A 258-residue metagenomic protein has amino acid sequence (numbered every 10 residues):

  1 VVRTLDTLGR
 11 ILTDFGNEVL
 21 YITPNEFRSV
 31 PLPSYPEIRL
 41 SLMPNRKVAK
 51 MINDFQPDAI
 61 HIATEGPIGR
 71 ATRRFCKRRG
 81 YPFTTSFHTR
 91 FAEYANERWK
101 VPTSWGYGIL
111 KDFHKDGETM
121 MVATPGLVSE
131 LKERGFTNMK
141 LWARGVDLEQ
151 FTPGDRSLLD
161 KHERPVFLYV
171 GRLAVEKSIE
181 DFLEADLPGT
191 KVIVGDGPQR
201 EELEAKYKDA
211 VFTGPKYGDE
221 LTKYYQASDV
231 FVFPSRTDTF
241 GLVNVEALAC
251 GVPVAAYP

Functional and structural regions predicted by a protein language model:
V1-F27: N-terminal subdomain of nucleotide-sugar transferases
P82-T84, E93-D112, V122: Nucleotide-sugar donor phosphate/pyrophosphate-binding loop at the beta->alpha transition of glycosyltransferases
Y107-G154, T213: Donor nucleotide-sugar binding/catalytic pocket of nucleotide-sugar-dependent glycosyltransferases
M121, L158-V192: Conserved donor-binding/catalytic core segment of Leloir-type glycosyltransferases
R200-D219: Nucleotide-activated donor-binding/catalytic signature segment of Leloir-type glycosyltransferases, i.e., the conserved
P215-K216, K223-S228: Short alpha-helical donor nucleotide-sugar binding micro-motif in glycosyltransferases
R236: Aromatic "clamp/platform" in nucleotide-sugar-dependent glycosyltransferases that forms part of the donor/acceptor
P253-A256: Short hydrophobic beta-strand element within catalytic cores of glycosyltransferases and related nucleotide-activated
